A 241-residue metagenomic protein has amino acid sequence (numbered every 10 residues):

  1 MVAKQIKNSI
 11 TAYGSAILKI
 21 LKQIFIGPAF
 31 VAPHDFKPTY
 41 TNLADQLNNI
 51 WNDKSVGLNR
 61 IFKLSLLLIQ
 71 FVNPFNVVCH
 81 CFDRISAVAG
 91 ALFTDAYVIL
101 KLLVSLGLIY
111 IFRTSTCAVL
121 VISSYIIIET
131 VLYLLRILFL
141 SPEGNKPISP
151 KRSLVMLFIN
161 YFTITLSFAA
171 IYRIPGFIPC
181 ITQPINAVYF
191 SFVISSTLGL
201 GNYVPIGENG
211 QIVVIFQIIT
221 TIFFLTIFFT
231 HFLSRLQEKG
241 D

Functional and structural regions predicted by a protein language model:
V2-F93: N-terminal juxtamembrane cytosolic/stromal segments of multi-pass membrane proteins
H80-L100, S149-T163, E208-G210, F216: Loop-to-transmembrane boundary segments
L100-I137: Hydrophobic alpha-helical membrane-embedded segments
S105-I109, S123, T182-G240: Pore domain of cation channels
I111, L135-P142, G176-P179, T230-D241: Juxtamembrane transmembrane-helix termini
S115, V119-I122, V155-I159, T163 (+1 more regions): Alpha-helical transmembrane segments of integral membrane proteins, emphasizing hydrophobic/aromatic residues
S124, Y133-I174: Pore-domain transmembrane helices of cation channels
I159-F192, N209: Outer-pore turret/helix-boundary of cation channels
